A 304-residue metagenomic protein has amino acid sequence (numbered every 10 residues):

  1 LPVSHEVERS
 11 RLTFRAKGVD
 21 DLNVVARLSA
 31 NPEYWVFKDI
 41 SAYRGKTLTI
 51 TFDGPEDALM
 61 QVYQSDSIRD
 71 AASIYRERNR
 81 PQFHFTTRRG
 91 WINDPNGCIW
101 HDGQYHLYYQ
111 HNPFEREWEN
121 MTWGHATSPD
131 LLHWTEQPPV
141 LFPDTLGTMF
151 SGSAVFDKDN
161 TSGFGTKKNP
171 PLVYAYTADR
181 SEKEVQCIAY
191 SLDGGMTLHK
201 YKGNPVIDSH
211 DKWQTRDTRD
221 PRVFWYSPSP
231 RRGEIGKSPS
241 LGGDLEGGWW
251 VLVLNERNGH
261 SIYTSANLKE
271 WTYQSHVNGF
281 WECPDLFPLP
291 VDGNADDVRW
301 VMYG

Functional and structural regions predicted by a protein language model:
P2-D220, W225-C283, P288-G304: Beta-rich carbohydrate-recognition and catalytic domains
